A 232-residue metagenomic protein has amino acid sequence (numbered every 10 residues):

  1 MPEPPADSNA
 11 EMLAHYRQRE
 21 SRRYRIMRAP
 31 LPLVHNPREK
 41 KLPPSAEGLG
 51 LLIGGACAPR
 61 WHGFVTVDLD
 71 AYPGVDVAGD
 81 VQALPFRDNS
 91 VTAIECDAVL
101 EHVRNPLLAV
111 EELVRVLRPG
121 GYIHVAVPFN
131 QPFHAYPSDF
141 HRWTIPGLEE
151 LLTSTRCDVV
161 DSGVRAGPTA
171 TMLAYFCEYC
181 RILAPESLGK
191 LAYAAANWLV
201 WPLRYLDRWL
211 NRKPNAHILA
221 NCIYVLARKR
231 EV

Functional and structural regions predicted by a protein language model:
M1-P4, R228-V232: Short amphipathic alpha-helical segments
P2-K41: Class I SAM-dependent methyltransferase Rossmann-like catalytic core, especially the SAM/SAH-binding loop
R23, L31, H102, H141 (+1 more regions): Aromatic-acidic/polar surface patches that form glycan- and anion
P32-H35, V75-D76, L206-W209: Short gly/ser/thr-rich secondary-structure transition/capping motifs
P37-H134, T144-P146, L226-R228: Conserved SAM-binding loop
L107-L108, E112, Y122-E231: S-adenosyl-L-methionine-dependent methyltransferase catalytic module, highlighting the catalytic core
